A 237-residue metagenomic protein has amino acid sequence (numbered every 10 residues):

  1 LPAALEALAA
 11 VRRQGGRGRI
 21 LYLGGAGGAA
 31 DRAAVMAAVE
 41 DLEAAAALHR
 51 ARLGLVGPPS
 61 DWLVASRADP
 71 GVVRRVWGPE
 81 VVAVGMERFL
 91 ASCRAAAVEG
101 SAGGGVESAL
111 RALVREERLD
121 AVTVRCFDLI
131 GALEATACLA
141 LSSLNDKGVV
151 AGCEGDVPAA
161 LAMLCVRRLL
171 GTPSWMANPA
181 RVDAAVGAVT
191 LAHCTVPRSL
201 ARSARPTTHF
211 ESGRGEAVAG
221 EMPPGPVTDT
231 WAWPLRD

Functional and structural regions predicted by a protein language model:
L1-P2, C153: Short coil/turn segments at secondary-structure boundaries
P2-A102: Cap/lid and interdomain-hinge subdomains that line or gate substrate/regulatory clefts in soluble alpha/beta enzymes
V76, G104-R111, R115-D237: Anaerobic metallocofactor- and corrinoid-dependent redox/one-carbon enzyme cores, especially those from methanogenesis
